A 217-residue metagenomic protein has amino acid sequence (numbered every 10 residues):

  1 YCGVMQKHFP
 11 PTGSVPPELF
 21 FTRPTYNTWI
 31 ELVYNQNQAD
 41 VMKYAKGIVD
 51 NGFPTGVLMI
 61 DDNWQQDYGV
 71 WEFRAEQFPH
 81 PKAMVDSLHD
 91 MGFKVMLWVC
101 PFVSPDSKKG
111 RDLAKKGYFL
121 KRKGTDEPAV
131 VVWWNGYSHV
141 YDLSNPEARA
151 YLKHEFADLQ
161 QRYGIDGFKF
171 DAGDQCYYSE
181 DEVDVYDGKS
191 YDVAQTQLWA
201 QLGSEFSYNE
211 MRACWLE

Functional and structural regions predicted by a protein language model:
Y1-G56, S87: Carbohydrate-recognition beta-sandwich/jelly-roll modules in extracellular/periplasmic carbohydrate-active proteins
P54-E217: Aromatic- and carboxylate-enriched substrate-binding clefts and catalytic-loop regions of carbohydrate-active enzymes
